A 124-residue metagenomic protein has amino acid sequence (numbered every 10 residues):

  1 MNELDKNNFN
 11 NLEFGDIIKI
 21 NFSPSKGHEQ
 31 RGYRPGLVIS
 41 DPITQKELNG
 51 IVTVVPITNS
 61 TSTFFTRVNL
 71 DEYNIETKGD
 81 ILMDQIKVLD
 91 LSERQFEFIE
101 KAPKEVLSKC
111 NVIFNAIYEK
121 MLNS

Functional and structural regions predicted by a protein language model:
N2, N10, Y73-S124: C-terminal terminal-subdomain/extension
N2-K6, Q30-R34: Short acidic/polar alpha-helix capping motifs at helix-coil junctions
K6-N11, G27: Short, surface-exposed secondary-structure edge patches
K26, T61, L89-D90: Feature marks short, surface-exposed loop/turn motifs that line or immediately flank catalytic pockets and channel
R31-Y33, L37-E72: Compact nucleic-acid interaction/catalytic patches
